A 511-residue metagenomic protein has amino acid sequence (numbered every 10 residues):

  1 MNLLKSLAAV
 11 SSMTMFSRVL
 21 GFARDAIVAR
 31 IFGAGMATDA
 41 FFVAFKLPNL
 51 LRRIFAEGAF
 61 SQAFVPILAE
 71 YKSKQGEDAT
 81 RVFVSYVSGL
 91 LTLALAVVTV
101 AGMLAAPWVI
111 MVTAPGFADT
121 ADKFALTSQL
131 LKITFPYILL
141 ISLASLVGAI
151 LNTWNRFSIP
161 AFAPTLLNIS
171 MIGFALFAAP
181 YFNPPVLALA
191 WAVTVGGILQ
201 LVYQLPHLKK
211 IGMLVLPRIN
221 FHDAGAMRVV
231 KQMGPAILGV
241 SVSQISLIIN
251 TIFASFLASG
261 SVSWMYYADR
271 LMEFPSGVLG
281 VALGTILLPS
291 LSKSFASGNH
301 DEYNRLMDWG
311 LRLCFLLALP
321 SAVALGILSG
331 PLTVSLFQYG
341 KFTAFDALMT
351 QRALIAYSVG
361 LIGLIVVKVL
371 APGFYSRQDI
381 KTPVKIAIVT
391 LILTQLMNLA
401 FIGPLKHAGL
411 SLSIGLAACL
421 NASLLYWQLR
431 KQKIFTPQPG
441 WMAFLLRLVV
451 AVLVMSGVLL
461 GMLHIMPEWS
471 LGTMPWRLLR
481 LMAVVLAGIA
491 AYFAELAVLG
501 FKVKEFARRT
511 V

Functional and structural regions predicted by a protein language model:
M1-V511: Membrane-embedded alpha-helical bundles of multi-pass transporters/translocases, especially carrier/permease families
